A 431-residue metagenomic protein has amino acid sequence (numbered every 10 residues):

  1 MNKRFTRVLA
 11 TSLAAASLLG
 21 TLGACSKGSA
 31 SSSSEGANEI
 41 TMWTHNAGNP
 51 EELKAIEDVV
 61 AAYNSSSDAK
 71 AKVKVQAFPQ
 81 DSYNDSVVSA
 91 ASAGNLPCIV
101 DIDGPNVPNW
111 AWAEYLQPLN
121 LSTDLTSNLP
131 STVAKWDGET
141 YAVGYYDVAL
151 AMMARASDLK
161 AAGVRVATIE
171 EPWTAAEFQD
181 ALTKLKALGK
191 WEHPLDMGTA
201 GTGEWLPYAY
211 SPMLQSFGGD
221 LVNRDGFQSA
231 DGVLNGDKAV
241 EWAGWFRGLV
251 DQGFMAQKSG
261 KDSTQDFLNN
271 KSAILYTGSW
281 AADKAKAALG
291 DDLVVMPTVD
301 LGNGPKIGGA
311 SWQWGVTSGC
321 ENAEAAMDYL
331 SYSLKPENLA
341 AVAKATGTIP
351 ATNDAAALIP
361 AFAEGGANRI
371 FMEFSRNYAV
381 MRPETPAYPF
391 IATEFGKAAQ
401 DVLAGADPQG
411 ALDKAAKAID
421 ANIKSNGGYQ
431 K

Functional and structural regions predicted by a protein language model:
N2-V107, G302, E324-A325, A341 (+2 more regions): Conserved N-terminal structural module of periplasmic/extracytoplasmic solute-binding proteins
H45, N64, A209-P212, V240-N322 (+1 more regions): Extracytoplasmic/periplasmic substrate-binding proteins
A55, A156, L330-N353: Periplasmic-binding protein-like
A62, S66-N128, K135, A142 (+5 more regions): Extracytoplasmic "Venus flytrap"/periplasmic binding protein-like
S65, A134-Y208, G219-K258, S318 (+2 more regions): Helix-loop-helix "hinge/cap" segment bordering the ligand-binding cleft or interdomain interface
A90, C98, D124-L159, H193 (+3 more regions): A structural signal for short loop-to-beta-strand junctions that line the ligand-binding cleft of periplasmic/secreted
I102-M153, L206-A209, M213, V294-M296 (+1 more regions): Hinge/lid segment of periplasmic solute-binding proteins
M296, K344-E394, N426-K431: Long, aromatic- and glycine/proline-rich binding clefts that accommodate carbohydrate-like moieties
